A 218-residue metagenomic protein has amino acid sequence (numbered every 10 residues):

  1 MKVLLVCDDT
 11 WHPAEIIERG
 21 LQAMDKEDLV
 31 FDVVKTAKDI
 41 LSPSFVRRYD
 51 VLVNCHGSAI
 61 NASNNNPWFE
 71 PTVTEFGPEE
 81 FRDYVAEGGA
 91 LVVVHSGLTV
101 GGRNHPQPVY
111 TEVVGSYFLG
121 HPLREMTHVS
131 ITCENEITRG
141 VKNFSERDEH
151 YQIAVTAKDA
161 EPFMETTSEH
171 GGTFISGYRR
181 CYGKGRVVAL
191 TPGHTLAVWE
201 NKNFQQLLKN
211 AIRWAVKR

Functional and structural regions predicted by a protein language model:
M1-V51: Aromatic-Pro/Gly-enriched surface loop or interdomain linker that acts as a lid/target-recognition segment
V6-D8, F45-V46, N66-P71, G140 (+1 more regions): Extended, composition-driven regions rather than compact fold-specific motifs
T10-W11, D39, S58-N61, G97-G101 (+1 more regions): Solvent-exposed loop/turn segments at secondary-structure junctions within structured extracellular/periplasmic domains
E15, R19, M24, D28-F31 (+1 more regions): Catalytic beta-strand/loop cores that center a nucleophilic Ser/Cys/Thr and support acyl-enzyme chemistry
I16, T36, R47, G183-V187 (+1 more regions): Extracellular ligand-binding/catalytic regions of CAZymes and related secreted enzymes and adhesion modules
R47-N64: Short, structured active-site "lid" loops
A59-R139: A glycine-rich, often tryptophan-bearing local segment used as a flexible ligand/cofactor-contacting loop or short
